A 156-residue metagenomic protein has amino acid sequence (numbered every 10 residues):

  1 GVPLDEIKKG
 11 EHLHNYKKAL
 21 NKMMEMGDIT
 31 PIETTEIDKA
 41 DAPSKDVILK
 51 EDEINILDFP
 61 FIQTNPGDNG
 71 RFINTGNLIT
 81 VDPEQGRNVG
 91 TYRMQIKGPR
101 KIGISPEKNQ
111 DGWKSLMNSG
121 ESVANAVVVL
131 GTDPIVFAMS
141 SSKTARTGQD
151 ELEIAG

Functional and structural regions predicted by a protein language model:
G1-G156: Extended, highly charged
